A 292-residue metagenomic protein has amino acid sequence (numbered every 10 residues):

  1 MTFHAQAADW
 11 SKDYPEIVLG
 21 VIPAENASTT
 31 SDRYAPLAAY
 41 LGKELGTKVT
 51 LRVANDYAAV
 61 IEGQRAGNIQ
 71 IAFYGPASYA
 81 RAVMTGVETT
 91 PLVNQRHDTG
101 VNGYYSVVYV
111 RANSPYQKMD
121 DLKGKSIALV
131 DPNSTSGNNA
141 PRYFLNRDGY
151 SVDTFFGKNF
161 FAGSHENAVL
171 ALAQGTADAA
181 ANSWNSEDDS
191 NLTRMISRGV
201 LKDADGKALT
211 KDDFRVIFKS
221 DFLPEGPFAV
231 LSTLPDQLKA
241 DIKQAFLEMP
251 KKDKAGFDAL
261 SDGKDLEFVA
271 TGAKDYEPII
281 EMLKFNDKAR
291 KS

Functional and structural regions predicted by a protein language model:
T2-A7: Sec/Tat signal peptide C-region and signal peptidase I cleavage site
D9-A80: Extracytoplasmic small-molecule ligand-binding "clamshell" domains of the periplasmic binding protein/Venus flytrap
W10-G20, E25-P36, G42, V230-S292: An extracytoplasmic/periplasmic, membrane-proximal ligand-sensing/linker region
L19-G42, A77, V101-Q174, D265: Bilobed "Venus flytrap"/periplasmic-binding protein-like clamshell domains and structurally analogous long
A24, Y74-S78, V87, H97 (+4 more regions): Solvent-exposed coil/turn segments that connect beta secondary-structure elements in extracytoplasmic/periplasmic
Q70-G75, P91, D178-W184: Paired acidic/hydrophobic, glycine-rich loop segments that form the ligand-binding mouth/hinge of periplasmic-binding
T89-V101, F214-K219: A structural signal for short loop-to-beta-strand junctions that line the ligand-binding cleft of periplasmic/secreted
S126-A128, P132-Q237: Pocket-lining segment of extracytoplasmic ligand-binding domains
